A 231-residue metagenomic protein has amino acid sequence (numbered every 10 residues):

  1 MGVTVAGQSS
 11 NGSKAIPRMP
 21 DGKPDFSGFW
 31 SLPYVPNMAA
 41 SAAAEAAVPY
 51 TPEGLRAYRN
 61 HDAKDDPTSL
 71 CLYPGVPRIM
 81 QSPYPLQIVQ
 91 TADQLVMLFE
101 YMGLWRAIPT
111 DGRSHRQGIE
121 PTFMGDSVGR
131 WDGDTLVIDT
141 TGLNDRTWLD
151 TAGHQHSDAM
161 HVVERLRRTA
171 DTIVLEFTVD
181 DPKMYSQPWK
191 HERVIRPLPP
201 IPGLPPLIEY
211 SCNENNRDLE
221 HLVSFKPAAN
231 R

Functional and structural regions predicted by a protein language model:
M1-R231: Hydrophobic small-molecule pocket/channel-lining residues, especially in calycin-type beta-barrels
